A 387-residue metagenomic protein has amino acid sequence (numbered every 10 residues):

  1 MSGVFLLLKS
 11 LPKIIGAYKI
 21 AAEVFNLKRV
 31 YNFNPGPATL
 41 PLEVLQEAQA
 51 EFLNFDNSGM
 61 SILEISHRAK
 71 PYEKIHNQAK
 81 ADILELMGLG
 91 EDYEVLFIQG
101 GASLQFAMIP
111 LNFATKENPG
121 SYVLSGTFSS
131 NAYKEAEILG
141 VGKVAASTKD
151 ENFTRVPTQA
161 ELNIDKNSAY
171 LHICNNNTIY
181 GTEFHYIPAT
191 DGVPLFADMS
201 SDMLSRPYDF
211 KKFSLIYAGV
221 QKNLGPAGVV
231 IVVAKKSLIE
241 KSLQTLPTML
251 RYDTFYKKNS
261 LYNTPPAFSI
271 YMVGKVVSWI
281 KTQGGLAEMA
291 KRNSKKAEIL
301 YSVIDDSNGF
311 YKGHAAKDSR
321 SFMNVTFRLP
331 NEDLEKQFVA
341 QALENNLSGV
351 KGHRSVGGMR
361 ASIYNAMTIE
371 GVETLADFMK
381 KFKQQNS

Functional and structural regions predicted by a protein language model:
V24-F25, R29-V30, M359-S387: PLP-dependent enzyme catalytic core of the Aspartate aminotransferase-like
R29-K80: A glycine-/small-polar-enriched, mobile loop at the entrance of the PLP active site in fold-type I
G59-Q105, N112, T127, E135: Conserved N-terminal alpha-helix of the aminotransferase class I/II PLP-enzyme fold
A114-S130: Conserved PLP-anchoring active-site segment centered on the Schiff-base-forming lysine
A136, S147-M203: Active-site phosphate-binding strand-loop segment of PLP-dependent enzymes
F196, F210-Q221, V230: Conserved active-site segment immediately N-terminal to the catalytic lysine that forms the internal aldimine
V220-Y301, A316, Q385-S387: Active-site C-terminal subdomain of aminotransferase-like
Y311-Q341: Conserved PLP-binding catalytic core of the aspartate aminotransferase-like
